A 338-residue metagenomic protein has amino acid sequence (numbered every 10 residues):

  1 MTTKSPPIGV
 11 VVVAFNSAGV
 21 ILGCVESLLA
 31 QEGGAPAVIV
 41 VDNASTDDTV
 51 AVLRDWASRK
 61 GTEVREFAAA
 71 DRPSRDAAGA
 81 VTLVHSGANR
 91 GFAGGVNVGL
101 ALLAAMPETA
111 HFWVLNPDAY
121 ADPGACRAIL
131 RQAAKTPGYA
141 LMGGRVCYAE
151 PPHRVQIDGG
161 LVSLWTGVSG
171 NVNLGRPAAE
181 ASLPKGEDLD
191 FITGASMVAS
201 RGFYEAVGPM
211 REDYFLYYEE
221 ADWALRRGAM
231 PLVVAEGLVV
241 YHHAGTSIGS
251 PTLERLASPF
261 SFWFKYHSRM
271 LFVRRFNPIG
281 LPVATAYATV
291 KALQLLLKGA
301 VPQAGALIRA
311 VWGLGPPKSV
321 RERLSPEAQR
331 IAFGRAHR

Functional and structural regions predicted by a protein language model:
E26-A35: Short, acidic, metal-binding catalytic loop of nucleotide-sugar glycosyltransferases
S27, D42-L53, A57-S58, T62 (+1 more regions): A conserved acidic beta->alpha catalytic loop
A78-A80, H85-M106, P117: Glycine-rich, basic loop-to-helix element that forms the pyrophosphate-binding segment of sugar-nucleotide handling
E108-Y120: Short beta-strand-to-loop acidic/aromatic patch adjacent to the donor-nucleotide binding site
A119-Q156: Conserved donor NDP-sugar-binding/catalytic core segment of glycosyltransferases
V162-L189: Short, flexible, basic/aromatic active-site loop/helix in glycosyltransferases
D190-V239: A short, conserved alpha-helix in the catalytic core of glycosyltransferases
F260-H267, R274-R338: Non-catalytic, C-terminal membrane-associated alpha-helical segments of glycosyltransferases
